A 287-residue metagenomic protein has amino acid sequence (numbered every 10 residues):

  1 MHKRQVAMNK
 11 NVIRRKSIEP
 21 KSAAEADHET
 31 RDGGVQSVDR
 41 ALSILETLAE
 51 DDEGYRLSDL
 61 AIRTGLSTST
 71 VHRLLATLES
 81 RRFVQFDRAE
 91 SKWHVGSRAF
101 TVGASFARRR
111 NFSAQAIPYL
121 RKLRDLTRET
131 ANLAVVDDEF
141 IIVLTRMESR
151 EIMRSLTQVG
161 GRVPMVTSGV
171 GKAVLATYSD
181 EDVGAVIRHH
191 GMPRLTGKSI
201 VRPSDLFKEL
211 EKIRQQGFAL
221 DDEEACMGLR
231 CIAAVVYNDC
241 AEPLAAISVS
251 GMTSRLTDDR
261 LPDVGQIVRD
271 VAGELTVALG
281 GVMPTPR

Functional and structural regions predicted by a protein language model:
M1-H28, C240-S248, M252-R287: C-terminal effector-binding regulatory domain of bacterial HTH transcription factors
H2-A114, R121, V277-G281: N-terminal helix-turn-helix
H2-R4, N9-A24, I152-A225: Short, solvent-exposed recognition segments
G34-V38, L57, K92, G96 (+9 more regions): Short, structured helix-loop boundary elements
T47, R63, A114-L126, T177 (+3 more regions): Amphipathic alpha-helical regulatory segments at dimerization interfaces that relay allosteric signals between sensory
V84-F86, L133-A134, V236: A structural signal for short hydrophobic beta-strand segments in well-ordered beta-sheet cores
A89-H190: Amphipathic alpha-helical effector-binding/dimerization core of metabolite-sensing transcriptional regulators
R202-A272: Extended hydrophobic
